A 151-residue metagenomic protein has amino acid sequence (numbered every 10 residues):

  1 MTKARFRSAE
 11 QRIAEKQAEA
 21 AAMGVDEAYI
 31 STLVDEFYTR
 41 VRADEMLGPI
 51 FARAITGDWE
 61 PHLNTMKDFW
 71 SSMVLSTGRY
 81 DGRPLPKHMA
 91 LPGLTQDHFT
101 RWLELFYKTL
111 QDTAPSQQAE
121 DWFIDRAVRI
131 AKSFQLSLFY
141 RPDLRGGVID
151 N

Functional and structural regions predicted by a protein language model:
M1-N151: Core of compact, soluble alpha-helical bundle domains
